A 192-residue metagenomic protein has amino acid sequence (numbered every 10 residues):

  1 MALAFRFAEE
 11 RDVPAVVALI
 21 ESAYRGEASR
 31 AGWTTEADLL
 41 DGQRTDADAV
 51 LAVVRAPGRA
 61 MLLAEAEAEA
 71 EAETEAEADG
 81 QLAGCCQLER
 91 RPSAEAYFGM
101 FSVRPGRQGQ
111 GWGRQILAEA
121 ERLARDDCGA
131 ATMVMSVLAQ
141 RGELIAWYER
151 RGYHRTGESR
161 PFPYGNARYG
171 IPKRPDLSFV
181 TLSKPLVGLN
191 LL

Functional and structural regions predicted by a protein language model:
M1-P14, V180, P185-L192: Conserved N-terminal entry element of GNAT/NAT acetyltransferase domains
E21-V50: Conserved GNAT-fold acetyl-CoA-binding loop/helix
R44-L63, P175-S178: A short helix-loop-beta-strand connector motif used in the catalytic cores of GNAT acetyltransferases and, in some
L63, D79-R90, Y97-S102: Conserved beta-strand in the GNAT
E65, F101-G109, V137-A139: A short, internal acetyl-CoA/4′-phosphopantetheine-binding micro-motif in the GNAT/acyltransferase core
R90-F101, Q108, D127-A131: A conserved beta-turn-beta hairpin within the catalytic core of GNAT-like acetyltransferases that forms part
R107, G111-E119: Conserved acetyl-CoA pyrophosphate-binding loop and the N-cap/start of the following alpha-helix in GNAT-like
G129-A146, R151-L192: C-terminal "cap" of GNAT-fold acetyltransferases
